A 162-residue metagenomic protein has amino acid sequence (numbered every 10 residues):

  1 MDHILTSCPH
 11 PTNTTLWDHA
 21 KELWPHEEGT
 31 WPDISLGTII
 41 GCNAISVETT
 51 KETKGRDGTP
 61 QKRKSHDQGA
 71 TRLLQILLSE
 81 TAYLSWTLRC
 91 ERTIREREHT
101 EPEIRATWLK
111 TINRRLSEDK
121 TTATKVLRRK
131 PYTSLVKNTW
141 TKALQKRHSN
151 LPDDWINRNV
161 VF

Functional and structural regions predicted by a protein language model:
M1-F162: Family-specific functional microsites
